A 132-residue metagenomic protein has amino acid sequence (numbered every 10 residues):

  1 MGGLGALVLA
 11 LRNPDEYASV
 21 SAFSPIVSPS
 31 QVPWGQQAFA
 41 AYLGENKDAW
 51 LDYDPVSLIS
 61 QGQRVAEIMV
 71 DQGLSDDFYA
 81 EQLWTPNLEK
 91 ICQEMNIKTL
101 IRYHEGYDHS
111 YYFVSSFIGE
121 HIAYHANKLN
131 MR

Functional and structural regions predicted by a protein language model:
M1-R132: Non-catalytic cap/lid and distal C-terminal segments of serine-dependent acyl enzymes
